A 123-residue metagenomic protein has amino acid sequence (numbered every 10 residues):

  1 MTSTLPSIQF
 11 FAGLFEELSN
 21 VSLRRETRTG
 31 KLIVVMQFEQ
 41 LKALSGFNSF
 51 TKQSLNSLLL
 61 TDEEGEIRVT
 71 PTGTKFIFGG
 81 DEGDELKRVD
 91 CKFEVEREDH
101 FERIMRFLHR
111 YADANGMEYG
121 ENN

Functional and structural regions predicted by a protein language model:
M1-D90, V95-N123: Long, contiguous binding/interaction regions
